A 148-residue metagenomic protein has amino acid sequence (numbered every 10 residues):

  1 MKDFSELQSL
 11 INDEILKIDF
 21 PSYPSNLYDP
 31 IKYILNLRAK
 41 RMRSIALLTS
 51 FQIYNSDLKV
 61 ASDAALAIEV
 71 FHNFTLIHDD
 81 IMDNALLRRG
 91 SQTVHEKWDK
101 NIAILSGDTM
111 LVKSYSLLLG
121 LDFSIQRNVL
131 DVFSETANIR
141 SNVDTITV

Functional and structural regions predicted by a protein language model:
M1-D19: N-terminal amphipathic/basic leader segments beginning at the initiator methionine
F20-V148: Mg2+-dependent prenyl diphosphate-binding active-site environment of isoprenoid biosynthetic enzymes
